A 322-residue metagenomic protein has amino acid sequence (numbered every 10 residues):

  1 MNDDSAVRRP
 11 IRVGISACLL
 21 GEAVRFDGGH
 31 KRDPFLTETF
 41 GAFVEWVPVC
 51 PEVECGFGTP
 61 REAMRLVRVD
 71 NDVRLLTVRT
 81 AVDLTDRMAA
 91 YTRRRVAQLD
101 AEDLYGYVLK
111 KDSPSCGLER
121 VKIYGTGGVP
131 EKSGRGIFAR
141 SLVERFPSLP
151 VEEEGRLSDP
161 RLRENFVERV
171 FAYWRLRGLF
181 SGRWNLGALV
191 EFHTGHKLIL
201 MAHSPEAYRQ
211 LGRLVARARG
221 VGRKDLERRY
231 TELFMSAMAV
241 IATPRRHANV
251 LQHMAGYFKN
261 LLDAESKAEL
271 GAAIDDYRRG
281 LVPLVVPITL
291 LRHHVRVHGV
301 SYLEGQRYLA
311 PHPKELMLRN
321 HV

Functional and structural regions predicted by a protein language model:
R12-L19: Short, hydrophobic/glycine-enriched beta-strand segments
L20-G28: Short N-terminal binding/cap micro-motifs at the start of the first secondary-structure element
G29-V47: Short catalytic helix/loop segments, enriched in acidic residues and glycine and frequently bearing histidine
C50-D72: Short, surface-exposed acidic-centric catalytic microdomains
R74-R94, Q98, P130-G195: Divalent-metal-activated hydrolytic enzyme cores
K110-S113, R156: Short, well-ordered beta-to-alpha junction loops that form the rim of enzyme active sites and present histidine/acidic
D112-L142: Short Gly/Thr/Asp-enriched flexible loops that form oxyanion-binding sites at enzyme active sites
V151-V322: Acidic, Ser/Pro/Thr-rich low-complexity regulatory regions and the short amphipathic helical interaction modules they
